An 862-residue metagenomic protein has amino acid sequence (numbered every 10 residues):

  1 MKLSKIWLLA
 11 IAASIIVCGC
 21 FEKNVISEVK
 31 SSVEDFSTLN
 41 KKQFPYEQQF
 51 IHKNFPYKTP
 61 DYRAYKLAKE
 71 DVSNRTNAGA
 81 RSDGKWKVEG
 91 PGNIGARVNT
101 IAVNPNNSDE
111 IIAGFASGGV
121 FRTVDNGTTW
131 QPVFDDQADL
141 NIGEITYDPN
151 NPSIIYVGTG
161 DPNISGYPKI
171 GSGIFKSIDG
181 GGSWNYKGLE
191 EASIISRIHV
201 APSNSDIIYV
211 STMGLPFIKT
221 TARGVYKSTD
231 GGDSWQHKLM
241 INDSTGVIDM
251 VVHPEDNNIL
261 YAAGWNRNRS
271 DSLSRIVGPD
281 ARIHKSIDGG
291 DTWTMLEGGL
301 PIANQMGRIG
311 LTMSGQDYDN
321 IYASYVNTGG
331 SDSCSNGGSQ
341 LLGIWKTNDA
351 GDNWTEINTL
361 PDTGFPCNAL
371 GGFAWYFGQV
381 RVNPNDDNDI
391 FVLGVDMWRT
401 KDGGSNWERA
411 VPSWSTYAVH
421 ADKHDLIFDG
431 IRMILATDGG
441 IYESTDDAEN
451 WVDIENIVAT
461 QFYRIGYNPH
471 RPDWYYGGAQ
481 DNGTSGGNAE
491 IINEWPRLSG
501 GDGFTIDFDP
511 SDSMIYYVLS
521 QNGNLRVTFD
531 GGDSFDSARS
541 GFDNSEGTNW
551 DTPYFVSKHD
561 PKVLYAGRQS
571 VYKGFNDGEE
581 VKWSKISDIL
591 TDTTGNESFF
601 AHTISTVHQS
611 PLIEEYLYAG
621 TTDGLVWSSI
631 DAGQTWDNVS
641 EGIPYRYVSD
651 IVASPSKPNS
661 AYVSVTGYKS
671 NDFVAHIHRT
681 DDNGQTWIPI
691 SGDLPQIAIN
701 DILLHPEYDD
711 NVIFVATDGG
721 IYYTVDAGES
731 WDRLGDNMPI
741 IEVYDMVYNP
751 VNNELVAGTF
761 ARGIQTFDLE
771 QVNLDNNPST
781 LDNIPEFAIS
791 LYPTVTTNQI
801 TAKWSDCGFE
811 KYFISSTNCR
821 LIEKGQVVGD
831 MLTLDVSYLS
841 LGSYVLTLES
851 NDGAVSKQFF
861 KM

Functional and structural regions predicted by a protein language model:
M1-V29: Bacterial Sec-dependent N-terminal signal peptides
L9, D782-M862: C-terminal outer-membrane/trafficking sorting elements
I16-C18, D332, S805, T817: Secreted/extracellular small peptides and ectodomain modules produced from precursors
G19-F21, S335, N368, G808 (+1 more regions): Secreted/luminal cysteine- and crosslink-motif detector
N24-V772: Beta-propeller blade termini and top-face loops
N40, G684, T780, A788-S790: Residue-level detector of alpha-helical hydrophobic segments embedded in or interacting with membranes
L769-F787: Low-complexity, Pro/Thr/Ser/Gly/Ala-rich linker/spacer regions in secreted, extracellular modular proteins
